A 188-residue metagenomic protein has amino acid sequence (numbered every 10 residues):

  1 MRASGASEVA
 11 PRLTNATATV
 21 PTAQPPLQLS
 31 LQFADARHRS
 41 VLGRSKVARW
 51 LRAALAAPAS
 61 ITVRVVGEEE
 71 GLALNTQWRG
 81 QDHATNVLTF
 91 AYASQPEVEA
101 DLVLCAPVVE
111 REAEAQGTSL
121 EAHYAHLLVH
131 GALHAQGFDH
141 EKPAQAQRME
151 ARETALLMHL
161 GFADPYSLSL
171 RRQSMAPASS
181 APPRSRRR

Functional and structural regions predicted by a protein language model:
M1-Y124, A135-R188: An acidic/histidine-cluster motif and surrounding catalytic segment that typifies divalent-metal-assisted enzyme active
V129, L133-H134: Short active-site segment of divalent metal-dependent hydrolases/proteases that encodes the spacing between
